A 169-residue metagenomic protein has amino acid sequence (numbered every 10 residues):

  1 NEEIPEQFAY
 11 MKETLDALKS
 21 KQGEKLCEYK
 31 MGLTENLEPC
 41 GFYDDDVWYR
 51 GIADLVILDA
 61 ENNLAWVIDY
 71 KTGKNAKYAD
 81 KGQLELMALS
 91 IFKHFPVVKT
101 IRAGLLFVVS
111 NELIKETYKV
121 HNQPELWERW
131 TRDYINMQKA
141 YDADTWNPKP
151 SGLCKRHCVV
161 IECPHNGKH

Functional and structural regions predicted by a protein language model:
N1-V67, N75, G82, P96-G104: Catalytic cores of nuclease domains that cleave nucleic-acid phosphodiester backbones
T34-P39, D45, A79, L89-H169: Metal-dependent nuclease catalytic regions and adjoining charged, substrate-binding loops involved in nucleic-acid end
